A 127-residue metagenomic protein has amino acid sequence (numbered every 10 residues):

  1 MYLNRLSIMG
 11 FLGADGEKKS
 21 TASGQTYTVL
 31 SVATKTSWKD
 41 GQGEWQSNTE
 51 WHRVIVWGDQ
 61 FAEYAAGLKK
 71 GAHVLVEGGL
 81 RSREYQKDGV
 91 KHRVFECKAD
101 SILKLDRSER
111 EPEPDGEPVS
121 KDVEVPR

Functional and structural regions predicted by a protein language model:
M1-N4, G16-G24, D40-W45, A66 (+2 more regions): Acidic, gly/ser/pro-rich intrinsically disordered tails
S7, G13, Y27, T49-W51 (+1 more regions): Short coil/loop residues immediately preceding or within conserved phosphate-binding loops of NTP-utilizing enzyme
S7-A14, V32, K70-R81, A99-I102: OB-fold and OB-like beta-barrel modules that bind single-stranded nucleic acids
A14-K19, S37-K39, F61, R81-Y85: Short beta-turn/strand-loop junction motif enriched in small, turn-promoting residues
Q25-V54: OB-fold (S1/OB) nucleic-acid-binding surfaces
L30, H52-V56, A72, V94-S101: Hydrophobic alpha-helical segments of small multi-pass membrane proteins
T36, Q60, L80, S101-L103 (+1 more regions): Short, flexible active-site-adjacent loop segments at beta-strand->alpha-helix junctions, enriched in small/polar
V54-H92: Beta-rich strand-turn-strand
